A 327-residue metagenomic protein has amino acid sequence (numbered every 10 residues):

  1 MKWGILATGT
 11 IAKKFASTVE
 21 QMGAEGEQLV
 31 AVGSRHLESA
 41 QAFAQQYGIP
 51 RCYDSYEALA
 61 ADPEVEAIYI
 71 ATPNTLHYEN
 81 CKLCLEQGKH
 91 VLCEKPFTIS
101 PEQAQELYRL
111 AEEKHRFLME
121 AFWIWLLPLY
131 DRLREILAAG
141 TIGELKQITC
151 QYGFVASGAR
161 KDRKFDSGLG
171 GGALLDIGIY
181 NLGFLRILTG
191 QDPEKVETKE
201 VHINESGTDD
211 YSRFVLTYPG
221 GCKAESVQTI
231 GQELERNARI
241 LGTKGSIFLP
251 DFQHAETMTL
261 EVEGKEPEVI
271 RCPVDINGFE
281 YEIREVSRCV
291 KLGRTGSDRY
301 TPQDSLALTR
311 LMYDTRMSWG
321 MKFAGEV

Functional and structural regions predicted by a protein language model:
M1-Y47, M321: N-terminal Rossmann-like dinucleotide-binding module
Y47-L110: Beta-loop-alpha module in the N-terminal Rossmann-like domain of NAD(P)-dependent dehydrogenases, especially those
Y53, C93, L118-E120, L249: Hydrophobic residues in well-ordered beta-strands that form the structural core
A67-Y69, P219, E285-V327: C-terminal helix-rich "cap/oligomerization" subdomain common to oxidoreductases
Q105-W123, E144-K146: Rossmann-fold dehydrogenase core element
I124-V196, N204: Predominantly a Rossmann-like dinucleotide-binding segment in NAD(P)-dependent oxidoreductases
G183-T257, P273, R284-R294, E326: Contiguous beta-strand/loop segments that form the cofactor/metal-binding neighborhood of enzyme cores
